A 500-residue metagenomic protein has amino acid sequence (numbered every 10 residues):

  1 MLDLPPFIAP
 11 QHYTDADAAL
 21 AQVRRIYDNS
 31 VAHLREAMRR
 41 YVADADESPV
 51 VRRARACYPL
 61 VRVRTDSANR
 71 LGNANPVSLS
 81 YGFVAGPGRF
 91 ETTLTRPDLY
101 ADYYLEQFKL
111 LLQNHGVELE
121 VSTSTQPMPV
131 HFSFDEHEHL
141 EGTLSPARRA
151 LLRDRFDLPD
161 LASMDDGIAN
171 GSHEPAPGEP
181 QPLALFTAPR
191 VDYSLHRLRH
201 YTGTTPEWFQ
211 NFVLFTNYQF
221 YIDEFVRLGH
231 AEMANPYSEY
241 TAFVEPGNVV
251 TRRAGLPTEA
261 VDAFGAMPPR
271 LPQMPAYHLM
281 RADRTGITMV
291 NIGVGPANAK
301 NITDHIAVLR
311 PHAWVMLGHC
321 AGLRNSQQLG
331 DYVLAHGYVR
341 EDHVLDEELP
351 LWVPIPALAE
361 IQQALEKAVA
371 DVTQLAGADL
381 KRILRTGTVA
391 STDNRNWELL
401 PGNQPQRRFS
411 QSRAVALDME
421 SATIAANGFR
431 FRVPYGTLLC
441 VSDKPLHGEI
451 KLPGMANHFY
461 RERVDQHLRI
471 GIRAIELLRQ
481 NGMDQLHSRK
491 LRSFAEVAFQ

Functional and structural regions predicted by a protein language model:
M1-A313, A321-Q500: Accessory terminal and edge-of-domain segments that mediate assembly/interaction and cofactor placement around
